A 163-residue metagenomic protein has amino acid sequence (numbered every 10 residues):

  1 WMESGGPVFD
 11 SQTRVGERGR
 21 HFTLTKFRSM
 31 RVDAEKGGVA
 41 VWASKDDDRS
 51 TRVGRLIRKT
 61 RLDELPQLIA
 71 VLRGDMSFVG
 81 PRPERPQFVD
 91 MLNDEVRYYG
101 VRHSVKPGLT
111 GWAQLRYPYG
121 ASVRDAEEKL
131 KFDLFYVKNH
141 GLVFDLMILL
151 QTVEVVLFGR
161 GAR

Functional and structural regions predicted by a protein language model:
W1-D33, A70, L142-R163: A hydrophobic, helix-centered structural microdomain
W1-M2, E17, V89-M91, V101-R102 (+1 more regions): Intrinsically disordered, low-complexity segments enriched in polar/charged residues with Gly/Pro, especially when
S4-P7, K45-D48, V71, P107 (+2 more regions): A generic fold-level signal
G6-P7, E17-R20, R55, D75 (+3 more regions): Gly/Ser/Thr-rich helix-start
D10-R49, T110-K131: Short, glycine-rich, amphipathic interfacial segments at transmembrane boundaries or analogous
A43-K106, I148-V156: A short, structured surface patch at a secondary-structure boundary
D94-R163: C-terminal terminal-structure detector
